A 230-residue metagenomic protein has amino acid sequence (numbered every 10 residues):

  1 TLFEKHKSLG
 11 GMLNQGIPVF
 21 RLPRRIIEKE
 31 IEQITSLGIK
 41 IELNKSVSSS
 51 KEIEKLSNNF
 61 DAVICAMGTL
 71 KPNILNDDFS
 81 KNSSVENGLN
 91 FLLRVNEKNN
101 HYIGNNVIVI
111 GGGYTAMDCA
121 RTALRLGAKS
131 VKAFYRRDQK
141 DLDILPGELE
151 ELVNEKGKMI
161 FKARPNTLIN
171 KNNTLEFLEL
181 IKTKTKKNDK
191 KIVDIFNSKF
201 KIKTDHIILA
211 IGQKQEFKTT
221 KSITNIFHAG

Functional and structural regions predicted by a protein language model:
T1-F3, E42-S57, K71-N73, N90-P146 (+3 more regions): Rossmann-like dinucleotide/flavin-binding elements
L2, H6-L37, A120-T167: Rossmann-like dinucleotide-binding cores of NAD(P)H-dependent redox enzymes
K7, I26, N76-N90: Non-heme iron-sulfur electron-transfer modules
I17-L22, F60-D61, K81-S83, E148-L152 (+2 more regions): Short, hinge-like loop/turn segments at secondary-structure boundaries
E28-D77, T167-E179, H206-I208, K214-E216: Feature captures the FAD/FMN-dependent oxidoreductase FAD-binding
S83-G88, N154, E176-K184, F217-G230: Flexible glycine/proline-rich, aromatic-decorated loop/lid segments
K187-F196: Intrinsically disordered, low-complexity Ser/Thr- and acidic-rich flexible linkers and loops, especially at boundaries
